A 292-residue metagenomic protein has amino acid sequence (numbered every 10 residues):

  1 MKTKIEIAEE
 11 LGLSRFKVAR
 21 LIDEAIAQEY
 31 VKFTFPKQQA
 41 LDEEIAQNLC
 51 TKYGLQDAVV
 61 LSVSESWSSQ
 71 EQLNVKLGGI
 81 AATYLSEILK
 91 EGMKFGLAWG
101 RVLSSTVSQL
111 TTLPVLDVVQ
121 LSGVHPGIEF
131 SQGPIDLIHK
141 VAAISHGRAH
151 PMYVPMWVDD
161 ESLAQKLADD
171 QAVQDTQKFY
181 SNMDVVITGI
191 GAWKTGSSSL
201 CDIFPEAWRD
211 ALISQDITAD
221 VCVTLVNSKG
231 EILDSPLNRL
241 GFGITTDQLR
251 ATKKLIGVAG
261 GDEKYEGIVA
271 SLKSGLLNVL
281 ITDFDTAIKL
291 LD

Functional and structural regions predicted by a protein language model:
K2-I7, G12, K17-E24, E29-F35 (+1 more regions): Conserved phosphate- and dinucleotide-binding cores of soluble alpha/beta proteins, encompassing both enzyme active
L11, T34-I45, C50-E161, Y265-E266 (+1 more regions): N-terminal active-site beta-alpha-beta segment that forms phosphate/nucleotide-binding and substrate-recognition loops
